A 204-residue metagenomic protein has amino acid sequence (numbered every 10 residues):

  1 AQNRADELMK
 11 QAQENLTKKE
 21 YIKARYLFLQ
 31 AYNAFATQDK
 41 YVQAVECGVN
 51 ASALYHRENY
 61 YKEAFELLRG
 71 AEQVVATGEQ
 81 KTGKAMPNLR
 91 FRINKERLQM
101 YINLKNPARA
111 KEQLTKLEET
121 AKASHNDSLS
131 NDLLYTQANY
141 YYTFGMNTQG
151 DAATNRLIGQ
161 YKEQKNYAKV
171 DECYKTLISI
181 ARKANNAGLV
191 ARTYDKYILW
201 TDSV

Functional and structural regions predicted by a protein language model:
A1-V204: A "functional boundary" signal
